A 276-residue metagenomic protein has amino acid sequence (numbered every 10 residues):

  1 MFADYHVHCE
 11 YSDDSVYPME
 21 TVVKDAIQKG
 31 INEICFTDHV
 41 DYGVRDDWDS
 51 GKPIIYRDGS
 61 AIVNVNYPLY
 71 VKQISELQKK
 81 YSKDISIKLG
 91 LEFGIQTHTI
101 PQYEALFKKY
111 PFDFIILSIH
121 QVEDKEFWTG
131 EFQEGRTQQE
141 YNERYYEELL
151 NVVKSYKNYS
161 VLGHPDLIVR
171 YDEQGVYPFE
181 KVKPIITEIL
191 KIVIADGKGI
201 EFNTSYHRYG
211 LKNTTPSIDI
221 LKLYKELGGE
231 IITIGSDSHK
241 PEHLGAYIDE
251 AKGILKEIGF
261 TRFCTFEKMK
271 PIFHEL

Functional and structural regions predicted by a protein language model:
M1-C9, M19-V22, E123, V153-K154 (+2 more regions): Charged catalytic cores and adjacent phosphate/nucleic-acid-binding surfaces used for phosphate/nucleic-acid chemistry
M1-F93, T97, L106-K109, Y171 (+6 more regions): An N-terminally biased module of ancient metal coordination in phosphate/nucleic-acid-related enzymes
F2-D4, E33-C35, S86-G90, D113-I116 (+4 more regions): Structural preference for beta-strand elements that scaffold enzyme active sites
G30-I31, P111, K157-N158, G228 (+1 more regions): Short loop/turn motifs at secondary-structure junctions
T37, S118, P165, N203 (+1 more regions): Conserved residues at the C-terminal ends of beta-strands
W48, Y56-A195: Extended substrate/RNA-proximal surfaces in nucleic-acid metabolism proteins
